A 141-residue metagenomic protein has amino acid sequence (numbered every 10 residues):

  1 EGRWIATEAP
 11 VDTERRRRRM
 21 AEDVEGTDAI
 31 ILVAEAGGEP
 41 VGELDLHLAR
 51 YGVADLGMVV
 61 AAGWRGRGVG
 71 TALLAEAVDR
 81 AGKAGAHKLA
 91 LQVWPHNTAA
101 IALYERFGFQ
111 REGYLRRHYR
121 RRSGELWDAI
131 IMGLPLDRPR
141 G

Functional and structural regions predicted by a protein language model:
R3-G63, L74-E76, R80, G133-P139: Acetyl-CoA-dependent GNAT
G52, G85, L126-D128: Residue-level preference for beta-strand/loop junctions
A54, R117, D128-I130: Extracytoplasmic/periplasmic beta-strand context in beta-sandwich domains, especially the cupredoxin/COX2 CuA-binding
V60, W94-P95: Short amphipathic helical patch at the helix-1/turn junction of helix-turn-helix
R67, T71-A72, H96-Y114: Conserved active-site alpha-helix within GNAT-family acetyltransferase domains
T71, S123-L134: Accessory recognition modules or surfaces
A72-K88, Q110: Conserved acyl-CoA
K88-V93, E105, Q110-L126: Conserved catalytic-core motifs of GNAT/GCN5-like acyltransferases
